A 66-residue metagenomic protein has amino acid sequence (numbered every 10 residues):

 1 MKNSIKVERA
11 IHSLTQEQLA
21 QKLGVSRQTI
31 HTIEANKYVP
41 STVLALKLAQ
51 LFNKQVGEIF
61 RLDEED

Functional and structural regions predicted by a protein language model:
N3-K22: Short basic helix-loop element that most often maps to the first helix and adjoining turn of HTH DNA-binding modules
Q18, T29, E58: Residues in the helix-turn-helix
V25-Y38: Recognition helix of helix-turn-helix/homeodomain-like DNA-binding domains that insert into the DNA major groove
V43-E58: DNA major-groove recognition helix of helix-turn-helix/homeodomain DNA-binding modules
F60-D66: Short, charged recognition helix plus adjacent turn of helix-turn-helix-like nucleic-acid-binding domains
